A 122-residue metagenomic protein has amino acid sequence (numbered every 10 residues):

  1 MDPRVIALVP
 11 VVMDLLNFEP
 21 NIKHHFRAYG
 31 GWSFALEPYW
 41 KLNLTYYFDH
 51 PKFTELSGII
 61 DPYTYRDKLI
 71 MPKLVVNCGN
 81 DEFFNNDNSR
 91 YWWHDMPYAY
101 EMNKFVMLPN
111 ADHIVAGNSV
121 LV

Functional and structural regions predicted by a protein language model:
M1-F26: Primarily recognizes the serine-hydrolase "nucleophile elbow" in alpha/beta-hydrolase and SGNH/GDSL folds
D2, I60-Y63, D67, E82-N86: Conserved structured core elements
P3-A7, I70-P72, Y98-N103: Loop/turn elements at helix/coil->beta-strand transitions in domains of secreted/extracellular proteins
V11-M13, V76-C78, V106-L108: Generic beta-strand/beta-sheet core signal
L15, F48-Y65: Active-site nucleophile elbow and catalytic-triad environment of alpha/beta-hydrolase enzymes
N21-A28, A35-L36, K41-T45, P51-T54: Regulatory input/activation interfaces that engage signals or partners
L69, V75-N77, D81: Short beta-strand/loop motif that positions the catalytic acidic residue of the alpha/beta-hydrolase fold
E82, D87-V122: Catalytic cores of secreted or luminal carbohydrate-active enzymes
